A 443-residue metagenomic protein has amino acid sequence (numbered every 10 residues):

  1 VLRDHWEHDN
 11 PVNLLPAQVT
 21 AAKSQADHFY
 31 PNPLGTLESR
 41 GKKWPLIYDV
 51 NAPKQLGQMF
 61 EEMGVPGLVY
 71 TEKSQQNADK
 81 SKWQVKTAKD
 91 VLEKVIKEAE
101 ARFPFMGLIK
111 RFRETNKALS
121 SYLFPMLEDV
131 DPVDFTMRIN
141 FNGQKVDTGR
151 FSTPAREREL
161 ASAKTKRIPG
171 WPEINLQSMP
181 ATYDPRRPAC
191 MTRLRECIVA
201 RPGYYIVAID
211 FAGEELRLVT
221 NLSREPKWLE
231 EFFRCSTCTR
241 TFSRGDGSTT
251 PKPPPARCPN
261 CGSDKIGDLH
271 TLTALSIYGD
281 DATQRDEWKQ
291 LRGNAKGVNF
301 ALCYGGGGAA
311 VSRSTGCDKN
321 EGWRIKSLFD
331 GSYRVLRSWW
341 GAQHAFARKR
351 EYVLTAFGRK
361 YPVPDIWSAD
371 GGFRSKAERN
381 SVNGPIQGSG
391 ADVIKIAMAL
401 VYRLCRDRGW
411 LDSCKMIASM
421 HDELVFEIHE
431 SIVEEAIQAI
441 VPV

Functional and structural regions predicted by a protein language model:
V1-C190, V199-Y205, A212-E215, G308 (+4 more regions): Conserved "right-hand" nucleotidyltransferase catalytic core of DNA-directed polymerases
V65-K73, S223-R234, Y278-Q284: Cytochrome P450 catalytic domain signature, combining two hallmark sequence patches
G143-V146, I277-D412, M416-S419, L424 (+1 more regions): Conserved catalytic core of nucleic-acid polymerases
C235-C238, C258-C261: Short cysteine-rich clusters marking metal-coordination/redox-active sites
K252-A256: Residues immediately within or flanking Cys/His clusters that coordinate Zn2+ in small zinc-binding modules
G262-G267: Short Cys/His-rich micro-motifs in 6-15 aa windows
A436-V443: Short amphipathic alpha-helices in soluble, non-transmembrane regions that often serve as interface/regulatory elements
